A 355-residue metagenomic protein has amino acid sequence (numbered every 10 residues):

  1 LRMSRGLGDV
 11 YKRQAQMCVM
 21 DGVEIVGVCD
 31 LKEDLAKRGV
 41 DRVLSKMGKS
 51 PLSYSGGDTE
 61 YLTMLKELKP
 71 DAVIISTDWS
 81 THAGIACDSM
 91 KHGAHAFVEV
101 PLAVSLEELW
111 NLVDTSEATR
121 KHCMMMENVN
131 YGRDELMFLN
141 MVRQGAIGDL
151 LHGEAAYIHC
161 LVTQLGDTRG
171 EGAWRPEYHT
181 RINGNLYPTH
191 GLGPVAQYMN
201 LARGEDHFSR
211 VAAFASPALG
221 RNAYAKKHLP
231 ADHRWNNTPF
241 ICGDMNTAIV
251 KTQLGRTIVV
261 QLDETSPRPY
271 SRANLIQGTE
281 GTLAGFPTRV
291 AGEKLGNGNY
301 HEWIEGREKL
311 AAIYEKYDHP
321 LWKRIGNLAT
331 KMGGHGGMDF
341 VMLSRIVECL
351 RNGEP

Functional and structural regions predicted by a protein language model:
L1-L7, Y11: Single conserved hydrophobic/aromatic residue that forms the stacking wall/gate of nucleotide- or nucleobase-binding
D9, T119-M124, V129-P239, I346: Predominantly a Rossmann-like dinucleotide-binding segment in NAD(P)-dependent oxidoreductases
K12-R13, P267-P355: C-terminal helical cap and adjacent loop that interface with cofactors, partners, or active-site loops
G22-L44: NAD(P)-binding Rossmann-fold cofactor-contacting core
S50-A72: A structured beta-alpha segment of the ubiquitous adenosine-cofactor-binding alpha/beta core
E67, D71-A72, D78-W79, A83-Y131 (+1 more regions): Beta-strand-loop-alpha-helix segment that lines the small-molecule cofactor/substrate pocket of alpha/beta enzymes
A248-L254, G278: Active-site beta-strand termini and strand-to-loop segments that position acidic
